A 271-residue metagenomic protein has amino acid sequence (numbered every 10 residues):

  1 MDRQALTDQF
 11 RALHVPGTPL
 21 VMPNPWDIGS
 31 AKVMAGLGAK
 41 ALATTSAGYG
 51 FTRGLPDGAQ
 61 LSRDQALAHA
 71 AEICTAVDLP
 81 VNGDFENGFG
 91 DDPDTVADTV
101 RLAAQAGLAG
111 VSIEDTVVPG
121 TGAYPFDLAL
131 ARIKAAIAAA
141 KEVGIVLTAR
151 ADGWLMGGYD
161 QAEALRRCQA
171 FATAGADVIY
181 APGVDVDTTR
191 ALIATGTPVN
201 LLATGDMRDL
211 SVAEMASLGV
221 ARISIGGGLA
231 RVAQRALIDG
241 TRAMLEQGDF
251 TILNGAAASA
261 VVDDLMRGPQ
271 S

Functional and structural regions predicted by a protein language model:
D2-L201, G205-G227, V232-Q234, I238: Alpha/beta enzyme core
G227-S271: Extended, intrinsically disordered, low-complexity segments
